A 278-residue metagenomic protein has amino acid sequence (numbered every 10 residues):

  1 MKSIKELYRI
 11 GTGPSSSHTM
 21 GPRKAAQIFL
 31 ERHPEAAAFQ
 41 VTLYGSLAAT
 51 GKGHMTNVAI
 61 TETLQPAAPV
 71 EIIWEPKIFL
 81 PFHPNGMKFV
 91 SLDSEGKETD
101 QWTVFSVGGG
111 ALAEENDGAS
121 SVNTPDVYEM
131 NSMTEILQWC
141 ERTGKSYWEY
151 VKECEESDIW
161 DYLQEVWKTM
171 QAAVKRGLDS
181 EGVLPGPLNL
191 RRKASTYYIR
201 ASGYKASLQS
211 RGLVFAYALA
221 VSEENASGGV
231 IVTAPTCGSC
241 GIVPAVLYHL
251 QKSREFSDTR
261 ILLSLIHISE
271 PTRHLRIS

Functional and structural regions predicted by a protein language model:
R9-A26, G228-V246: Conserved phosphate/anionic-ligand binding catalytic regions in large, soluble enzymes, centered on
P22-F29, I60, L64, A218-V221 (+2 more regions): Buried hydrophobic packing segments
P22-S91, V104: Early transmembrane hairpin of solute transport permeases
F29-Q40, L250-L265: Phosphate-handling active-site elements
A36-A38, L178-R191, G228-A234, S257-L262: Flexible, glycine/charged-enriched surface loops at secondary-structure junctions
P66-A206, G212-L213: C-terminal regulatory domains involved in ligand/effector binding and gene-expression control
D117, N225-A226: PLP-dependent amino-acid enzyme catalytic core
I266-I277: Residue-level detector of conserved catalytic or cofactor/ligand-binding positions in enzyme active sites
